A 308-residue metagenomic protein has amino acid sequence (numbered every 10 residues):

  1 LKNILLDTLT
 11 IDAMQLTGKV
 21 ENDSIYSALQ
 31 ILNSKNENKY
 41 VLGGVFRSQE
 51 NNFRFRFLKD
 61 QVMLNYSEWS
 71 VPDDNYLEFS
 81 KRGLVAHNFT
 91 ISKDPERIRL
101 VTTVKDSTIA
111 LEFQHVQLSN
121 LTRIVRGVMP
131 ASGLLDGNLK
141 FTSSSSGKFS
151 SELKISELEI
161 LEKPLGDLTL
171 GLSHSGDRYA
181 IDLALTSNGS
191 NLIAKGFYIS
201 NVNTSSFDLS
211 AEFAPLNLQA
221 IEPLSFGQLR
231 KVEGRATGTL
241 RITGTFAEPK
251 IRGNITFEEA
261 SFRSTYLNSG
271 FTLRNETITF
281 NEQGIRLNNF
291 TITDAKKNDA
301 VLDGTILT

Functional and structural regions predicted by a protein language model:
L1-T239, A247-T308: Interface amphipathic segments
